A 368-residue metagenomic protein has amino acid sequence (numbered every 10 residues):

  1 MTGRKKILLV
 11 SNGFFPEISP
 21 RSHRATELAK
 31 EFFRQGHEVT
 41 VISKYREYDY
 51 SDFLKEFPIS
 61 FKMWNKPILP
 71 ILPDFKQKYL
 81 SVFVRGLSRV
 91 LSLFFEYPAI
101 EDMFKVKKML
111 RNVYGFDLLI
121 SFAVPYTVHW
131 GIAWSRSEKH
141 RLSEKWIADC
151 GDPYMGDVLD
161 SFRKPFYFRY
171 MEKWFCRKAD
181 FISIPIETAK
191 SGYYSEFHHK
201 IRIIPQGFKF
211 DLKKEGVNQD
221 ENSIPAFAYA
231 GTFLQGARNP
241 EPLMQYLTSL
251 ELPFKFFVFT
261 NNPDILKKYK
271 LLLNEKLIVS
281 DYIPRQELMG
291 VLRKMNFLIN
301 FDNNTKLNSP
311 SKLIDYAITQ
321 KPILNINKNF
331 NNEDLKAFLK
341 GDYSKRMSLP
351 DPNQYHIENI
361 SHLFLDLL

Functional and structural regions predicted by a protein language model:
M1-N65, Y114, F181, L247-E251: N-terminal subdomain of nucleotide-sugar transferases
E27-L28, Y97, E101-K108, T127-W130 (+3 more regions): Membrane-proximal helix-turn-helix segments that form the acceptor-binding/catalytic region of lipid-linked
K173-I201: A short, active-site helix/loop in glycosyltransferases that binds the activated sugar's phosphate group
D180, L292-L307: Acidic donor-binding loop of glycosyltransferase active sites
T188, Q206-G207: Carbohydrate-associated surface elements
Q219-A237, M244, I360: Conserved donor-binding/catalytic core segment of Leloir-type glycosyltransferases
I265-E287: Nucleotide-activated donor-binding/catalytic signature segment of Leloir-type glycosyltransferases, i.e., the conserved
D342-L368: A charged, aromatic-enriched C-terminal amphipathic alpha-helix characteristic of glycosyltransferases across folds
